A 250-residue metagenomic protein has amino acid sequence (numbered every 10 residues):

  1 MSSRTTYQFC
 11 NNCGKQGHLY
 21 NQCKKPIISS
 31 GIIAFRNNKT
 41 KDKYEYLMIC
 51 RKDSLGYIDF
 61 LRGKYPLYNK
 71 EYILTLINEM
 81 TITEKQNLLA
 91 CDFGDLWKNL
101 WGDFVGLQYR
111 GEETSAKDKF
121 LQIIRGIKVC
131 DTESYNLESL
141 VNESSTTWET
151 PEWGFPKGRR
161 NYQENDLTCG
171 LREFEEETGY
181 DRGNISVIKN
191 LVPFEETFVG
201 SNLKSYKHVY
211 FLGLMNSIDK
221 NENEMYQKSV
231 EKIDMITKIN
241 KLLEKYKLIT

Functional and structural regions predicted by a protein language model:
Y7-H18: Short Cys/His-rich zinc-binding micro-motifs
Y20-K24: Cysteine-centered loop/knuckle micro-motif
S30-A34: Short beta-strand scaffold segments in enzyme catalytic cores
K39, D53: Short, glycine/serine-rich, charged loops/turns that create anion-binding and catalytic segments at active sites
E45-L47: Entry beta-strands of beta-propeller and related beta-repeat scaffolds
L55-G56, K64, E79, L96 (+2 more regions): Unchanged
D59, Y65-L88, F93, F155: E2/UBC-UEV (E2-variant) core
